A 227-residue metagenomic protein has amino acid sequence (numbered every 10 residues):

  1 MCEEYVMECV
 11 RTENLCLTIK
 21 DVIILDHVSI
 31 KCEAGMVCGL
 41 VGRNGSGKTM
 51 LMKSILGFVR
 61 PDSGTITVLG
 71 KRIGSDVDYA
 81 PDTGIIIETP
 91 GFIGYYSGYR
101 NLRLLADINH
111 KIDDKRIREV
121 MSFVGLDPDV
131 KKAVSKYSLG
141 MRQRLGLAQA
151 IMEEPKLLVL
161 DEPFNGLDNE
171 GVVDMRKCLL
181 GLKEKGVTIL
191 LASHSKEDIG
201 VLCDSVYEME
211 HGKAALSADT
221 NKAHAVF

Functional and structural regions predicted by a protein language model:
V41-R43: The feature captures the beta-strand-to-loop junction immediately N-terminal to the Walker
L56: Helix-to-loop junction immediately C-terminal to a conserved catalytic motif
G64-Y79: Conserved ABC transporter NBD signature motif
R103, D114-D129: Conserved ABC ATPase "signature" region
L158-E162: Catalytic Walker B motif of ABC-type/P-loop ATPase nucleotide-binding domains
S193-H194: H-loop/switch region of ABC-family ATPase nucleotide-binding domains
